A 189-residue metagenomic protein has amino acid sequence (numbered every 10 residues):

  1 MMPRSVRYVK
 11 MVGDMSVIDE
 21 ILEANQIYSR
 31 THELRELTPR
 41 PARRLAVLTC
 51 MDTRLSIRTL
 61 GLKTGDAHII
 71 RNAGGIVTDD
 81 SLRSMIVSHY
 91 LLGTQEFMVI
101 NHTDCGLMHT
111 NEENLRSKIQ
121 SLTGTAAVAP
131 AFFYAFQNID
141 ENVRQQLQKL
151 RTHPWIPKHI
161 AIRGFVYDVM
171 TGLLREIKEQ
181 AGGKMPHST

Functional and structural regions predicted by a protein language model:
M1-R4, G65: A general, composition-driven signal for non-globular sequence regions
P3-P41, G75-D80, V87-L92, L107-T189: Divalent-metal-activated hydrolytic enzyme cores
I27, T31-R83: Conserved beta-strand-loop surface patch within small alpha/beta domains used for substrate/adaptor or ligand engagement
L48-C50, R71, I100-H102, F165-D168: Short beta-strand segments
T53-R54, D104-G106: Solvent-exposed loop/turn segments at secondary-structure junctions within structured extracellular/periplasmic domains
L92-H102: Ordered, amphipathic secondary-structure segments that act as subunit-interaction surfaces in large macromolecular
